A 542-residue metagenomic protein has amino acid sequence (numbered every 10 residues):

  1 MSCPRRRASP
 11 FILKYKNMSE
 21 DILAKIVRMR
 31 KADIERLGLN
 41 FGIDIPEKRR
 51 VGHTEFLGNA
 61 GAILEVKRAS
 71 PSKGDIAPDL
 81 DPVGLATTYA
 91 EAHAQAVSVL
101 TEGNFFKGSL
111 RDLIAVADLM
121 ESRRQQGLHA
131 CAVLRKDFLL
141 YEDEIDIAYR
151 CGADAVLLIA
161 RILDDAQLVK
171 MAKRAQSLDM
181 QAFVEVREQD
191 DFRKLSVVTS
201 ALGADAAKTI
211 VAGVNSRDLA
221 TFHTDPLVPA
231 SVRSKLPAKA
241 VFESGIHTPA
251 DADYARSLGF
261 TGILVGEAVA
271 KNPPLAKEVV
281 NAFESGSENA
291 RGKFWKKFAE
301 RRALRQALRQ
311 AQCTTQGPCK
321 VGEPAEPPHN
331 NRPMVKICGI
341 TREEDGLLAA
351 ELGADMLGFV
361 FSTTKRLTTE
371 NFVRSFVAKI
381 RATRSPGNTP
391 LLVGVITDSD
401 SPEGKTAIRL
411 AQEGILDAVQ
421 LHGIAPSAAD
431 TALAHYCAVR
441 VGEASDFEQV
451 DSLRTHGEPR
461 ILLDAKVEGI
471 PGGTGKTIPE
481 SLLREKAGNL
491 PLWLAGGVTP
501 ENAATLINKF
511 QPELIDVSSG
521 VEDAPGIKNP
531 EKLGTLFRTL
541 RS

Functional and structural regions predicted by a protein language model:
M18-L80: An N-cap/entry alpha-helix motif that binds or orients negatively charged groups
I26, L64, Y89, A148 (+11 more regions): Conserved, mostly hydrophobic/aromatic
Q95, I147-Q167, G213-T221, F260-V279 (+4 more regions): Glycine-rich phosphate-binding active-site loops on the catalytic face of alpha/beta enzymes
V97-F106, A132-Y141, D154-A166, M180-F192 (+8 more regions): Catalytic beta/alpha-barrel core
L140-C151, Q189-L202, I246-V265, R342-L352 (+7 more regions): Catalytic cores of alpha/beta
A204-E284, R460-V467, P471-I507: Active-site/ligand-binding-proximal alpha/beta "capping" segment
S231-K235, R256, V269-L304, N371-I380 (+1 more regions): C-terminal helical cap(s) of enzyme catalytic domains, especially alpha/beta-barrels
Q306-Q312, Q316-K320, E326-H329: Short Gly/Ser/Thr- and charged-rich N-terminal loops/segments that act as flexible capping/hinge elements
